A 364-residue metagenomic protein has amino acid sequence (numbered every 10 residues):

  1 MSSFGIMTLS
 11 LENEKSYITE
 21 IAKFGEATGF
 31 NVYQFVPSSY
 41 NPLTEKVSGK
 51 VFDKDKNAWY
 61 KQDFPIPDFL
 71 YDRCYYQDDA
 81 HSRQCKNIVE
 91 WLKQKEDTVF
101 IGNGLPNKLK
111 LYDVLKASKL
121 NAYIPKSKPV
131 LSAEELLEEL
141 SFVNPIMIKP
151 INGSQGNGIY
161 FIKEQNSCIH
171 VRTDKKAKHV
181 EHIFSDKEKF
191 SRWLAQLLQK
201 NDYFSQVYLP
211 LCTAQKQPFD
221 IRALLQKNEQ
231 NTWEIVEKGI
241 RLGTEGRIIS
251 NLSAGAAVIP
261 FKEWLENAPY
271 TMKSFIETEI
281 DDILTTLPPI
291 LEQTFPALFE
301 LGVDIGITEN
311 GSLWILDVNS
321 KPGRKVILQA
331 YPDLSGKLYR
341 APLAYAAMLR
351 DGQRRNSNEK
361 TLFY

Functional and structural regions predicted by a protein language model:
M1-F4: Extreme N-terminal starter segment of soluble prokaryotic enzymes
M7-L9, F35: Short hydrophobic segments within beta-strands
K15-E20, F30-L131: Conserved N-proximal alpha/beta basic substrate-recognition cap immediately N-terminal to, or forming the N-lobe
D113-N157, H170-V171: Conserved, well-structured core segments that form the ligand-binding/active-site neighborhood of functional domains
A133-E134, Y208-C212, D304-G306: Short, solvent-exposed loop/turn elements at beta->coil junctions and helix N-caps that rim active or binding pockets
L140-P145, I151-G255: Phosphate-binding site of ATP-dependent enzymes
L224-L225, G302-I307: Active-site and channel-lining beta-strand-loop segments that bind or position nucleotide-derived/phosphorylated
V258-F299, I307-Y364: C-terminal active-site "lid" helix and adjoining low-complexity regulatory extension at the edge of ATP-using catalytic
